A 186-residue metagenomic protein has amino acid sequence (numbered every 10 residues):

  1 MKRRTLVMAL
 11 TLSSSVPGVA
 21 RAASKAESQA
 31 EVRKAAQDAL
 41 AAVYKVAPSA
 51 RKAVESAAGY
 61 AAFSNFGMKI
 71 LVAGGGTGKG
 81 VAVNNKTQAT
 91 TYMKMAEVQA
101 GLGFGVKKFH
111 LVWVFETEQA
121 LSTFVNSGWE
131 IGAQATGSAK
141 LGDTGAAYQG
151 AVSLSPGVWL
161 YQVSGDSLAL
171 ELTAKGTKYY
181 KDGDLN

Functional and structural regions predicted by a protein language model:
R3-V7: N-terminal export leaders
T11-S15: Bacterial N-terminal signal peptides
G18-A22: Sec/Tat signal peptide C-region and signal peptidase I cleavage site
A23-N186: Small-residue-enriched, tightly packed secondary-structure blocks
